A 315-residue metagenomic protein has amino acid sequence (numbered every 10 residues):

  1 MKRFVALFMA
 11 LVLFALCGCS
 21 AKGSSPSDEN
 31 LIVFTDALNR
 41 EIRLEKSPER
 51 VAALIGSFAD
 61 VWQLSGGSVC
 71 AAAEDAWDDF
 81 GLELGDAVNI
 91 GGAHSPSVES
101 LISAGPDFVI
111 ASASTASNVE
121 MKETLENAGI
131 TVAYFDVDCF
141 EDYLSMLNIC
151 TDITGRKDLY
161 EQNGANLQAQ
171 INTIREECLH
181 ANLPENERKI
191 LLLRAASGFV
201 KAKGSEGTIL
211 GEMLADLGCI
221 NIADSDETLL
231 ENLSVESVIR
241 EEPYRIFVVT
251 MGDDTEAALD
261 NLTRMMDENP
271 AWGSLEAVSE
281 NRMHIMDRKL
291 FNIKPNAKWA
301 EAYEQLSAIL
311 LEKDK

Functional and structural regions predicted by a protein language model:
M1-M9: Positively charged n-region of N-terminal signal peptides that target proteins for export
R3-F4, G18-S57, K157-L191, T250 (+1 more regions): Bacterial Sec-exported substrate-binding components of ABC uptake systems
F8-L16: Bacterial N-terminal signal peptides
A53-A104, F108-T115: A short, structured surface patch at a secondary-structure boundary
A76-D78, K201-E231: Alpha-helical, coiled-coil/dimerization segments enriched in small aliphatic residues
V98-A111, I130, V235-V248: Proline-aspartate-enriched helix->loop->beta-strand connector
S117-E120, F135-I149, R188-I209: Extracytoplasmic ligand-binding site segments that recognize negatively charged/polar headgroups
L144-D152, D158-E161, A165, E176 (+1 more regions): Structured C-terminal subdomain patch of bacterial secreted/periplasmic proteins
